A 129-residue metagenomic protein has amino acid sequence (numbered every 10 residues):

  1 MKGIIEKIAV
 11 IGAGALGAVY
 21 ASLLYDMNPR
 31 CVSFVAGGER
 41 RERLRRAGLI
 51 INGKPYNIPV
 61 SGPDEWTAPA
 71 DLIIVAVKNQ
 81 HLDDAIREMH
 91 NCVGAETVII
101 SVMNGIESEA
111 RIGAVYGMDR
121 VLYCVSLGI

Functional and structural regions predicted by a protein language model:
M1-N52: NAD(P)+-binding Rossmann beta1-loop-alpha1 motif at the extreme N-terminus of oxidoreductases
K54-Y56, S61-I129: Rossmann-like NAD(P)(H) cofactor-binding subdomain of soluble oxidoreductases
